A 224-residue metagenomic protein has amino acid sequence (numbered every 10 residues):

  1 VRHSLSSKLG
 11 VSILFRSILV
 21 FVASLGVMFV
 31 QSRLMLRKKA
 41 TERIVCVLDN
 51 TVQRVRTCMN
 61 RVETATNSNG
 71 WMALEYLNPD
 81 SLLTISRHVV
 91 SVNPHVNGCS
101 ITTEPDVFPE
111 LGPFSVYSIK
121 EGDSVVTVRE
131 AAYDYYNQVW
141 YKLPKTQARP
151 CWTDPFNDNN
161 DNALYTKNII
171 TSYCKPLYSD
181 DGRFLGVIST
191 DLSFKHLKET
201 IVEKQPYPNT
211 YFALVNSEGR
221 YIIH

Functional and structural regions predicted by a protein language model:
H3-L34, K38, E42: Extreme N-terminal signal-anchor transmembrane helix of membrane signaling/transducer proteins, especially in bacteria
V30-T64, Y76: Juxtamembrane membrane-water interface segments immediately C-terminal to a transmembrane helix
V47, N60-R149, K204: Extracytoplasmic/periplasmic sensory segments of membrane signal-transduction proteins
P79-H95, V187-H224: Solvent-exposed, extracytoplasmic
N97, N168, S172-Y173, N209-Y211: Short loop/turn microsegments at loop-to-beta-strand junctions
I101, P176-L177, L214: Hydrophobic beta-strand positions
G122-K195, E199: Extracytoplasmic/periplasmic ligand-binding sensor regions of membrane-associated signaling proteins
